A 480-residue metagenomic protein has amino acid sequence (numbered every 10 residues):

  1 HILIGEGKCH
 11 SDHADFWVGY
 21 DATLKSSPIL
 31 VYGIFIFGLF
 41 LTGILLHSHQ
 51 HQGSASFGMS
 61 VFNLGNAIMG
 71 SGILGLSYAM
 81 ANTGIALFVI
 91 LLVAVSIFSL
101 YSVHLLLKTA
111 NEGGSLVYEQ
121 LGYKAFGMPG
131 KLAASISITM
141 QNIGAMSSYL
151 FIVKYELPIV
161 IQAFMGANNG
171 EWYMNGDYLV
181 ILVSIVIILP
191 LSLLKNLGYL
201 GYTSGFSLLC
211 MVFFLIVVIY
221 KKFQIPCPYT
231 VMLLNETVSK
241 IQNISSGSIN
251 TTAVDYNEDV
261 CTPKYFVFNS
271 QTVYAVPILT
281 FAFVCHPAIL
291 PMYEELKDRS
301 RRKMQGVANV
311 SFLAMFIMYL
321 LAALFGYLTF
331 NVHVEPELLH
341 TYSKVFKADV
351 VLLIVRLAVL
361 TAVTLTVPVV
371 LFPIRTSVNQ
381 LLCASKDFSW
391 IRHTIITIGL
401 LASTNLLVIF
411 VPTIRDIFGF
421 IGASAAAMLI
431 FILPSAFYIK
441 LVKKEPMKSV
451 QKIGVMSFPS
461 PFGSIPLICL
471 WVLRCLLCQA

Functional and structural regions predicted by a protein language model:
H1-F410, L429-A480: Intrinsically disordered, low-complexity regions flanking or connecting the multi-pass transmembrane cores of membrane
L407-R415, G419-I421: Membrane-embedded helix-loop-helix hairpins and adjacent transmembrane boundary segments in multi-pass transporters
A426: Claisen-condensing/thiolase-fold acyl-transfer catalytic domains that form or cleave C-C bonds in fatty acid
